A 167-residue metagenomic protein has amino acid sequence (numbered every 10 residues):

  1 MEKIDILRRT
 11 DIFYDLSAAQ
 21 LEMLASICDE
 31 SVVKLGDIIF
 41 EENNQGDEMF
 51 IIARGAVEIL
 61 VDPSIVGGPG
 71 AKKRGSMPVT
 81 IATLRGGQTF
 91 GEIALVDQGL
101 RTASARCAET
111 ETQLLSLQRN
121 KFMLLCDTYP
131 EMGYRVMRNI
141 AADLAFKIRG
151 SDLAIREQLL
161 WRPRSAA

Functional and structural regions predicted by a protein language model:
M1-A167: Cytosolic regulatory regions built on CNB/CRP/Popeye-like sensor folds
